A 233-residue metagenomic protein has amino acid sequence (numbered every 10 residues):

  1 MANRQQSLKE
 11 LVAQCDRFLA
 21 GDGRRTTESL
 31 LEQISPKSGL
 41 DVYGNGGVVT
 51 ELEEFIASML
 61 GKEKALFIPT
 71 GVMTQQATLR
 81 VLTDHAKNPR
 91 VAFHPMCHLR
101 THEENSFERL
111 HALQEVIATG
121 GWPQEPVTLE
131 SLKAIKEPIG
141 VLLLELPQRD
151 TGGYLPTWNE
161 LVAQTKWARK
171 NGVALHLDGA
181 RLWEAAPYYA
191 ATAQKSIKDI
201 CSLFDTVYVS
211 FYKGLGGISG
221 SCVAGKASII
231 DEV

Functional and structural regions predicted by a protein language model:
M1-V233: Conserved PLP-enzyme active-site core in the AAT-like
